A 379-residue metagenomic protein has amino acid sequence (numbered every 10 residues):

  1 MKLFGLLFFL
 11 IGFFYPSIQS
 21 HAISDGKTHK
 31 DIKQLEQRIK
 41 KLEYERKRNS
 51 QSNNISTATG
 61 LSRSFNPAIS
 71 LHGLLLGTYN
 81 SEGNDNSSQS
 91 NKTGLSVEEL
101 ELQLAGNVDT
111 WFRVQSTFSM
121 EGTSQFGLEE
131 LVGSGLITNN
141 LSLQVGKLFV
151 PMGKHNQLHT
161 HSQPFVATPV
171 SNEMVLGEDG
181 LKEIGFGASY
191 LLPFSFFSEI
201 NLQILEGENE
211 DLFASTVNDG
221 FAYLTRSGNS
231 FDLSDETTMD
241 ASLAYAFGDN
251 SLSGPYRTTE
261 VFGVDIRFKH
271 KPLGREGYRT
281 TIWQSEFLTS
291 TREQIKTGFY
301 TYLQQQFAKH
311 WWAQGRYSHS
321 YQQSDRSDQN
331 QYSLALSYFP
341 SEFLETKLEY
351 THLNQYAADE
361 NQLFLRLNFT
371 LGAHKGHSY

Functional and structural regions predicted by a protein language model:
I18-D85, G376-Y379: N-terminal periplasmic/intermembrane-space "pro-region" immediately following the signal or transit peptide
I55-E210, V217-E236, T297, Y302-S318: Outer membrane beta-barrel
A68-L74, T117-S119, G146-L148, N201-L205 (+7 more regions): Transmembrane beta-strands of outer-membrane beta-barrel proteins
L76-G83, S119-T123, M152, V170 (+7 more regions): Sequence/structural signature of outer-membrane beta-barrel proteins
N80-G83, Y302-E349, Y379: Outer membrane beta-barrel transmembrane domains
Q89-G94, E121-Q125, L176-E178, A214-G220 (+4 more regions): Replace "Gram-negative outer membrane beta-barrel proteins" with "bacterial and organellar outer membrane beta-barrel
A188, V264-I266, Y338, D359-Y379: Outer-membrane beta-barrel "beta-signal"
E236-Q323: Detector for outer-membrane/organellar transmembrane beta-barrel domains, recognizing the amphipathic beta-strand
